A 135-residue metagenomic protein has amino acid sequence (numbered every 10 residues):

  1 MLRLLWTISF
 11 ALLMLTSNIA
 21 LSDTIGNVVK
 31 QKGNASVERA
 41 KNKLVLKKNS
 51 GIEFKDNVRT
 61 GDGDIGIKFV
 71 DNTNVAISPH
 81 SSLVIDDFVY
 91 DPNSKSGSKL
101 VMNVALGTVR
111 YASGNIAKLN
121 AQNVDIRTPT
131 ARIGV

Functional and structural regions predicted by a protein language model:
M1-I8: Bacterial N-terminal signal peptides that target proteins for export
A20-D64, F69-G134: Flexible, surface-exposed loop/linker segments and immediately adjacent secondary-structure boundaries
